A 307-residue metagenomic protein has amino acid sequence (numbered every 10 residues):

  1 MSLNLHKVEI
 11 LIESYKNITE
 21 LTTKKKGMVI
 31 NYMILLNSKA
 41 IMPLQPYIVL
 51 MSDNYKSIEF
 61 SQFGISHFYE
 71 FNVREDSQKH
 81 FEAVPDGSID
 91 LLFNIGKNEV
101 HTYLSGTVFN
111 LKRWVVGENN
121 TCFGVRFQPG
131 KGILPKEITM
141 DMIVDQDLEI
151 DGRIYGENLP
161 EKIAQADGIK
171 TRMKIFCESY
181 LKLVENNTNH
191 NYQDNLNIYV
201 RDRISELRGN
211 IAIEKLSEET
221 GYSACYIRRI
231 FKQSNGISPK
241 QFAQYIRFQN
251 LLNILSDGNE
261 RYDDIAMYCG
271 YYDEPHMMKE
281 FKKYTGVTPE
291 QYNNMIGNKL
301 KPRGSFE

Functional and structural regions predicted by a protein language model:
K7-Y15, T19-N197, S205-E206, A212-E214 (+5 more regions): Alpha-helical bundle regulatory/interaction domains
N191-L196, R203-I204, F231-L255, E280 (+1 more regions): Alpha-helical DNA-contacting segments of helix-turn-helix folds
A212-I213, R228, Q233-S234: Short, charged low-complexity linear motifs
L216-E218, I227, L251: A general nucleic-acid interaction/assembly signal
N259: Cytosolic nucleotide-binding catalytic cores of signal-transduction proteins
